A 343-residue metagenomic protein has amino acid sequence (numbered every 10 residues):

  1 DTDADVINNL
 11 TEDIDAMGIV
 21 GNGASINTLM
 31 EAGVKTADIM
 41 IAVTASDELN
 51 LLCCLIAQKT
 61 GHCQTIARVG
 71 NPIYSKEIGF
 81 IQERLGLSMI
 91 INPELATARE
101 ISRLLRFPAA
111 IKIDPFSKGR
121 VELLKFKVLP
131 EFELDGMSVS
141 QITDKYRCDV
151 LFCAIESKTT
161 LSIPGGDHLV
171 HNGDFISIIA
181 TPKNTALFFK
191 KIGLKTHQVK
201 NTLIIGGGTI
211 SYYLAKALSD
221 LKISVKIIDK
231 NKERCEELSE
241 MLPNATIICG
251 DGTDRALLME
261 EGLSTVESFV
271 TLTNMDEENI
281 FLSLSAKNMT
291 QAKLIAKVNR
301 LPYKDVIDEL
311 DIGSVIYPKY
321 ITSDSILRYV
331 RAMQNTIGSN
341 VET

Functional and structural regions predicted by a protein language model:
D1-T343: Cytosolic regulatory regions of ion transport systems
